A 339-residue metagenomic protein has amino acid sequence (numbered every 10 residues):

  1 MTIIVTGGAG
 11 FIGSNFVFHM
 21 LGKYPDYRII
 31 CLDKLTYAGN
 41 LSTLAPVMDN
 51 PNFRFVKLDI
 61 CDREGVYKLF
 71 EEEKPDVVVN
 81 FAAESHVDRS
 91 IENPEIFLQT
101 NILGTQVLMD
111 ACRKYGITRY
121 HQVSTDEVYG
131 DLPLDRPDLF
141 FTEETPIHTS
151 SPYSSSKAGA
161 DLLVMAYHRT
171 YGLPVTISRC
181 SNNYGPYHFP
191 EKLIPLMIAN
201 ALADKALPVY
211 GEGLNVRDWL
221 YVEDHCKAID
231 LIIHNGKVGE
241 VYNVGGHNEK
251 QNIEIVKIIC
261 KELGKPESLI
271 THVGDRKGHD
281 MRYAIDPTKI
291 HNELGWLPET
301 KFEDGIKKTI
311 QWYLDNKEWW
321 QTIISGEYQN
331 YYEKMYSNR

Functional and structural regions predicted by a protein language model:
M1-N183, K308, Y313-N316, T322-R339: N-terminal Rossmann-like NAD(P)+-binding domain of SDR-like oxidoreductases, especially those catalyzing
I3, G22, I29, L58 (+2 more regions): C-terminal substrate-binding subdomain of Rossmann-fold SDR/epimerase-dehydratase oxidoreductases
I12, A38-G39, E64, H188 (+2 more regions): Residues that form or flank phosphate/diphosphate-binding pockets in enzymes that use nucleotide phosphates
L41-L44, L132-D135, H188-E191, I255-V256 (+1 more regions): Short aromatic-enriched loop/helix-cap "lid" or pocket-rim segments at secondary-structure transitions that line
V47, D135-R136, P190-I198, G274: A glycine/serine/threonine-rich, flexible loop-to-helix segment that serves as the NAD(P) cofactor-binding "lid"
G65, I96, L103, P146 (+3 more regions): Residue-level recognition of oxygen-bearing side chains
P137, T149-S156, P186, P190-I194 (+1 more regions): The catalytic Tyr-centered alpha-helix of NAD(P)H-dependent dehydrogenases
G159, L163, Y167, M197 (+2 more regions): Hydrophobic alpha-helix immediately C-terminal to the catalytic Tyr-X-X-X-Lys motif of short-chain
